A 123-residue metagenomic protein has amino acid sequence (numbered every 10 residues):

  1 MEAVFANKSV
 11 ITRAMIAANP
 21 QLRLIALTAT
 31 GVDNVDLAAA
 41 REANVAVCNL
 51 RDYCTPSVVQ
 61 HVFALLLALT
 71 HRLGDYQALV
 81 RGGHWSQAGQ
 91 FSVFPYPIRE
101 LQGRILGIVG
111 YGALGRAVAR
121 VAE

Functional and structural regions predicted by a protein language model:
M1-C48: An N-terminal-biased, well-structured beta-alpha scaffold segment characteristic of Rossmann-like dinucleotide-binding
A43, R51-I105: Phosphate-binding beta-alpha-beta segment of Rossmann-like dinucleotide-binding domains, i.e., the NAD(P)
L106-G110: Conserved N-terminal Rossmann-fold NAD(P)-binding element of oxidoreductases
L114: Hydrophobic/small residue at the entry helix of a nucleotide-binding pocket
A122: Aromatic pocket-lining residues of Rossmann-like dinucleotide-binding sites
